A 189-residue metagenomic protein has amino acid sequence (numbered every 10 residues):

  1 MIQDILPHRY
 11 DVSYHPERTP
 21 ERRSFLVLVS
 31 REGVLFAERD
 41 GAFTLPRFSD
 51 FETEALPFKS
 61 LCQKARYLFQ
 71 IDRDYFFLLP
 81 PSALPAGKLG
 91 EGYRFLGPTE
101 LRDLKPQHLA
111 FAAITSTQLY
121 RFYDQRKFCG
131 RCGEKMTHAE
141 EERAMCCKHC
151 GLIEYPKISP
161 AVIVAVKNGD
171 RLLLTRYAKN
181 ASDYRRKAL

Functional and structural regions predicted by a protein language model:
M1-P106: N-terminal alpha-helical interaction blocks
L28-V29, F69-Q70, L78-L79, T137 (+3 more regions): Residues in well-ordered beta-strands of folded domains
Y93-P98, A113, G130-G133, G169-L174: Short, functional N-terminal and low-complexity linear motifs
A113, Q118-V162: Acidic, metal-coordinating catalytic segment for phosphate/diphosphate chemistry, firing primarily on the Nudix
T117, R186-L189: Short histidine-centered catalytic/ligand-binding loop motif
M145-K187: N-terminal strand-loop-strand
